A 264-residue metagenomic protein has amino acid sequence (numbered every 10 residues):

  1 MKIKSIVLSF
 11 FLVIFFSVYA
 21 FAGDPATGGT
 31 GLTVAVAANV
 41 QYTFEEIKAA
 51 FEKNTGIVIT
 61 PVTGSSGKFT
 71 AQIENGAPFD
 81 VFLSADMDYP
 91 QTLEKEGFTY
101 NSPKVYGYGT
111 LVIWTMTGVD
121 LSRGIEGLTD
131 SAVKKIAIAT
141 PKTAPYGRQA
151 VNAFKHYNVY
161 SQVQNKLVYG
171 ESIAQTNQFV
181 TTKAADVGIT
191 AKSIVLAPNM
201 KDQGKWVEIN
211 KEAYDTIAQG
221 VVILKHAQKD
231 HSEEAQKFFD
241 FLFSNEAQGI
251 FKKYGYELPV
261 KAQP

Functional and structural regions predicted by a protein language model:
M1-F10: Bacterial N-terminal signal peptides that target proteins for export
I3, F21-N54, V58-V62, G67 (+5 more regions): Exported/periplasmic ABC-transporter solute-binding proteins
S9-Y19: Bacterial N-terminal signal peptides
P103-L111: Short, glycine-/small- and polar/acidic-enriched structural segments that line small-molecule recognition paths
